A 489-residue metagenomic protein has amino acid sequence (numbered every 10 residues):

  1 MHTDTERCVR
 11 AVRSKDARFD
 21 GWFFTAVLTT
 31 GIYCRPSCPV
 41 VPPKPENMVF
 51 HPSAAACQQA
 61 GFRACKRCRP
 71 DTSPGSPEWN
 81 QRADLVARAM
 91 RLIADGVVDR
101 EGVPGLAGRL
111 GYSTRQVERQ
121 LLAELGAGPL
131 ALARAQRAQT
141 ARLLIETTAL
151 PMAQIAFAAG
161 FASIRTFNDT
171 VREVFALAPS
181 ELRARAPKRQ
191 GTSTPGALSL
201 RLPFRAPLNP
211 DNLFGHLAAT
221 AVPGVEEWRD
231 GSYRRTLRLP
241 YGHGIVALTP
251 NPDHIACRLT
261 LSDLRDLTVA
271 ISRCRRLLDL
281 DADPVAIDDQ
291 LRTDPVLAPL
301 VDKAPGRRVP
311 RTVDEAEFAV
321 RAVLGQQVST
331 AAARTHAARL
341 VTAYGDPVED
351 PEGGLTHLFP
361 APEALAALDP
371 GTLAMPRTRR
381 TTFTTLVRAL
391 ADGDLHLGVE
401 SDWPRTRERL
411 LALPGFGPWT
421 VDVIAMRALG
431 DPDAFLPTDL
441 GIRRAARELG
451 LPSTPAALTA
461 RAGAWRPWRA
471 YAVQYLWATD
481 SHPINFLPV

Functional and structural regions predicted by a protein language model:
M1-V489: HhH-family (HhH-GPD) DNA N-glycosylase catalytic core used in base-excision repair
